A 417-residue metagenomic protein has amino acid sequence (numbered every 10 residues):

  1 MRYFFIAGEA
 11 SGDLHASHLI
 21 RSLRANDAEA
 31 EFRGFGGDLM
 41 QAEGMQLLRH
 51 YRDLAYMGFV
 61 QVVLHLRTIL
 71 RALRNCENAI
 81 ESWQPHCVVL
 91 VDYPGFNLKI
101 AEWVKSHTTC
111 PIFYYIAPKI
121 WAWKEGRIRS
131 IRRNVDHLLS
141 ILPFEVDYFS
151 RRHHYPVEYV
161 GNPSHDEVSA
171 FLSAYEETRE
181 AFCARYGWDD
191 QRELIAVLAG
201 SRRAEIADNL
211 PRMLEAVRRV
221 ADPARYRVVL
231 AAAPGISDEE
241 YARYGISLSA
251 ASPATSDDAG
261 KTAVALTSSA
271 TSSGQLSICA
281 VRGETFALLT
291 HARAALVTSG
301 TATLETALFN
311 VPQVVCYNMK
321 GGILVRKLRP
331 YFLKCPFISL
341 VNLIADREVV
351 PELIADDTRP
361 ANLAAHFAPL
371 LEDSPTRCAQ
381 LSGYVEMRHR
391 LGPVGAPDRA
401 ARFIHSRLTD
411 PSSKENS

Functional and structural regions predicted by a protein language model:
M1-S417: Nucleotide-activated sugar donor-binding and catalytic core shared by glycosyltransferases and related lipid-linked
